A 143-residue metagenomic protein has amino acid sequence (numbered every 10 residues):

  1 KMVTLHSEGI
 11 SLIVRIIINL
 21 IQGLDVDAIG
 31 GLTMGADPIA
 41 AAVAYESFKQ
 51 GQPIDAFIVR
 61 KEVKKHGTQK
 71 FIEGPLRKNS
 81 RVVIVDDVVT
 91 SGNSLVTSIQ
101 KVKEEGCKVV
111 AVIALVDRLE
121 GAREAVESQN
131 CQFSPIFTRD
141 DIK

Functional and structural regions predicted by a protein language model:
K1-L24: Active-site-facing substrate-recognition patch
V3, A40-V83, S91-V96: Short, glycine/charge-rich flexible loops or terminal/linker lids adjacent to PRPP-binding catalytic cores
I21, S47-K49, V102, V126-E127: A generic structural signal for well-ordered alpha-helical segments
L24-G35, I113: Short glycine-rich phosphate-binding loop at a beta-alpha junction
D27, S80, V110: Conserved acidic residues
Q100-K143: PRPP-dependent phosphoribosyltransferase catalytic core
